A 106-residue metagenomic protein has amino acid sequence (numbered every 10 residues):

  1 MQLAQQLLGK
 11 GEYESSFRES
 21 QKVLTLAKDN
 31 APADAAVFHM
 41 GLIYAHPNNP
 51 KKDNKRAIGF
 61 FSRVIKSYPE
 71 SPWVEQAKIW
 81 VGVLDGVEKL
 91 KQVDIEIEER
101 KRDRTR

Functional and structural regions predicted by a protein language model:
M1-S15, K22, L26: Alpha-helical segment of the N-proximal tetratricopeptide repeat
L26-A33, V64-K78: Short solvent-exposed coil/turn linkers within tandem alpha-helical repeat scaffolds
V37, G41-Y44, K78: TPR repeat positional signature
A45-N49, G82-D85, K89: Short coil/turn linking the two alpha-helices of tandem helical-hairpin repeats
